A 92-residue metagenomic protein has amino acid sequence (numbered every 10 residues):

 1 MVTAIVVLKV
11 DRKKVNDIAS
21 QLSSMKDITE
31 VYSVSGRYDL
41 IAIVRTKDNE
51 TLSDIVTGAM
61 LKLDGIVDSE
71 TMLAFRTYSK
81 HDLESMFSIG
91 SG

Functional and structural regions predicted by a protein language model:
M1-G92: A compositional/biophysical signature of low hydrophobicity enriched in polar/charged and small residues
